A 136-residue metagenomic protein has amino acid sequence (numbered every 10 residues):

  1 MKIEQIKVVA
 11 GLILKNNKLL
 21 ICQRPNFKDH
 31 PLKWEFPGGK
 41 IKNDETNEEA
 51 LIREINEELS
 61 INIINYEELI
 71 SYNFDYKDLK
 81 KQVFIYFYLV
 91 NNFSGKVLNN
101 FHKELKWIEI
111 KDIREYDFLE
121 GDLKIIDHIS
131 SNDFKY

Functional and structural regions predicted by a protein language model:
M1-E4, S130-Y136: Generic C-terminal helix-cap and adjacent flexible tail
M1-L20, K40: Conserved N-terminal beta-strand and adjoining loop/helix that marks the start of the Nudix/MutT-like hydrolase domain
K7-V9, N17, V83-Y86, K103: Change "...and in nucleic-acid phosphodiester-cleaving endonucleases..." to "...and in nucleic-acid processing enzymes
K18-E57: Conserved Nudix-box catalytic region and its N-terminal flanking loop in Nudix hydrolases and closely related
E58-N65: Short secondary-structure junctions
N62, Y72-K96, K106, I110: Active-site-adjacent beta-strand/loop module that shapes the phosphate/pyrophosphate-binding cleft
L89, L98-H128: NUDIX/MutT-family hydrolases
